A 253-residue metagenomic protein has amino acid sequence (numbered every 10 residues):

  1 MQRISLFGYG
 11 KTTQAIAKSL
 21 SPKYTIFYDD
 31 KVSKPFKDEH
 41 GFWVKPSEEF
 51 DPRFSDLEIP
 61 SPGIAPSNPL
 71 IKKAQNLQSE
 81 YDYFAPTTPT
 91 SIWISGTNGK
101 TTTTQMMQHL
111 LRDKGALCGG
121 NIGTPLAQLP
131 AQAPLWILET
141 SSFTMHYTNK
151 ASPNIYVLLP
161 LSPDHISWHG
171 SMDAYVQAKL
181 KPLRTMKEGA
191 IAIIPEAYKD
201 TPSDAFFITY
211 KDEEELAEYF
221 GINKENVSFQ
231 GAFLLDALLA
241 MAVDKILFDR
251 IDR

Functional and structural regions predicted by a protein language model:
M1-W93: Short, basic phosphate-binding NTP loop
K11-T12, G99, N226-L239: Short glycine/threonine-rich catalytic loop with a Thr-x-Gly-x-Asp
L20, E58, I94, M107 (+5 more regions): Residue-level signal for inorganic ion chemistry
F27-D29, P60, L77-E80, A116-N121 (+2 more regions): General beta-strand structural signal in soluble alpha/beta enzymes
E80-N121: Walker A (P-loop) phosphate-binding motif
A116-Q132: Conserved substrate/cofactor phosphate-moiety recognition/catalytic segment in nucleotide-dependent phosphotransferases
Q132-D204, T209-F229, L235: Flexible active-site lid/hinge loop adjacent to a nucleotide/diphosphate and Mg2+-phosphate binding pocket
A240, D244-R253: Gly/charged, well-structured mid-domain segments that form the phosphate/adenylate-handling core of ATP-dependent
